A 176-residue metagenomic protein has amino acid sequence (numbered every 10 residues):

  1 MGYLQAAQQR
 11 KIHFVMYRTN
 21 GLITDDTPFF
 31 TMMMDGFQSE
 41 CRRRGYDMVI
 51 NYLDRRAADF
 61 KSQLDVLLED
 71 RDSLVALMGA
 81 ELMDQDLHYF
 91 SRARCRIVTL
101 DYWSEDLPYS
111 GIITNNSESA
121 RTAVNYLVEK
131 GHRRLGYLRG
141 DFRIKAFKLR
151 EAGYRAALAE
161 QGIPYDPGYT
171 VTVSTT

Functional and structural regions predicted by a protein language model:
M1-R10: N-terminal helix-turn-helix DNA-binding module of bacterial transcription factors
Y3, F14-T19, T31-V49, S62-L74 (+3 more regions): Bacterial carbohydrate/catabolite-sensing allosteric modules
Q8, M16-R18, E81: Short glycine-rich, polar/acidic loop-and-turn segments at beta strand-coil junctions
N20-P28: Short, flexible/disordered intra-domain loops and linkers
D54-A58, M78-M83: Short beta->alpha connector loops
